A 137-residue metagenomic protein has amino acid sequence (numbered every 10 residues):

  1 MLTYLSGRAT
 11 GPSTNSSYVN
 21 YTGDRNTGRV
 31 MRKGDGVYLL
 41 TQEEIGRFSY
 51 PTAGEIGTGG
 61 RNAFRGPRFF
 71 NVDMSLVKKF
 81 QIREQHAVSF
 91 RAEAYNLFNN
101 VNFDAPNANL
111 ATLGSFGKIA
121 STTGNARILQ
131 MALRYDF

Functional and structural regions predicted by a protein language model:
M1-F137: Short, solvent-exposed micro-motifs at the edges of structured domains
